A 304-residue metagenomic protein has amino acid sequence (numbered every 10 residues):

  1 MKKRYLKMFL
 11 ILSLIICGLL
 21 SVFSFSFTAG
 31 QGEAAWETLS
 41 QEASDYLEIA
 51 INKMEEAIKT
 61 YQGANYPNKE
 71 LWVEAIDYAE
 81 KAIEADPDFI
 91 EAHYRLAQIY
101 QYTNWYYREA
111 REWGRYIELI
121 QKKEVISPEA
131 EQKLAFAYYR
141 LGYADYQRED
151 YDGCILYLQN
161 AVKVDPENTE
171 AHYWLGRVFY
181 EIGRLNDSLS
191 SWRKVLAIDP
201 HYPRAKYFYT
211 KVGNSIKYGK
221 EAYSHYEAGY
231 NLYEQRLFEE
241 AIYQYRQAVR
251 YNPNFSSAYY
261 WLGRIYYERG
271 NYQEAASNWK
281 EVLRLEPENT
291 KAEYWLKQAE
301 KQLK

Functional and structural regions predicted by a protein language model:
Y102, R140, Q147, E181-I182 (+5 more regions): Register position in tetratricopeptide repeats
